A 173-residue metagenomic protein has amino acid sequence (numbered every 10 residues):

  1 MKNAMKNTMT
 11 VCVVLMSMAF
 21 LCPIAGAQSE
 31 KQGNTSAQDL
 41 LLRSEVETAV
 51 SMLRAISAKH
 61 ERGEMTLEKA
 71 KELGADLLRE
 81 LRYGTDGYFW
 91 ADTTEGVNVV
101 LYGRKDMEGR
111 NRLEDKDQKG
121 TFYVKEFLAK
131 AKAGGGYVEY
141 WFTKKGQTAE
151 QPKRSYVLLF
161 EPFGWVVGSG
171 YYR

Functional and structural regions predicted by a protein language model:
K2-R173: N-terminal membrane-sensor/transducer module of prokaryotic signaling receptors
